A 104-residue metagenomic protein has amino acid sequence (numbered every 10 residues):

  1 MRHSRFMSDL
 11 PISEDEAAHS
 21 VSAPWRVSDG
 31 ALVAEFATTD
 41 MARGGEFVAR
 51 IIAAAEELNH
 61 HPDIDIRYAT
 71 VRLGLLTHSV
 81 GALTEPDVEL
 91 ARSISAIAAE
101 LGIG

Functional and structural regions predicted by a protein language model:
M1-G104: Long, contiguous binding/interaction regions
